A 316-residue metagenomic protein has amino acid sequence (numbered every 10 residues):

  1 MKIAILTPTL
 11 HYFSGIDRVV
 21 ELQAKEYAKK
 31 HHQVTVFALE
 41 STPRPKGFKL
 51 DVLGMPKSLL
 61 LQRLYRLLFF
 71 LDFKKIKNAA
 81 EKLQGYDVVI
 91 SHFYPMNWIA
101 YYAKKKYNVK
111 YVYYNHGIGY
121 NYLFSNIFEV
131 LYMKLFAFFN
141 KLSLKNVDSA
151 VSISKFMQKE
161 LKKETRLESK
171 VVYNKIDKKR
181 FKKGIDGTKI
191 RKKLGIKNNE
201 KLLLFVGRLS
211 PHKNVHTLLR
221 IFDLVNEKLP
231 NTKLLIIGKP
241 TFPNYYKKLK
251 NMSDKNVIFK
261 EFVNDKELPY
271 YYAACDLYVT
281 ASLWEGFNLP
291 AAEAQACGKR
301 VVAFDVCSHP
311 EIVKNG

Functional and structural regions predicted by a protein language model:
T42, I176, V206, K233-Y246 (+1 more regions): Glycosyltransferase donor-sugar binding loop
S91-M96, N115: Short His-centered aromatic/hydrophobic patch
Y132-S149: Membrane-proximal helix-turn-helix segments that form the acceptor-binding/catalytic region of lipid-linked
F156, K175: Carbohydrate-associated surface elements
K197-K213, L219-F222, L235: Conserved donor-binding/catalytic core segment of Leloir-type glycosyltransferases
Y246-V263: Nucleotide-activated donor-binding/catalytic signature segment of Leloir-type glycosyltransferases, i.e., the conserved
Y270-C275: Short alpha-helical donor nucleotide-sugar binding micro-motif in glycosyltransferases
L283: Aromatic "clamp/platform" in nucleotide-sugar-dependent glycosyltransferases that forms part of the donor/acceptor
